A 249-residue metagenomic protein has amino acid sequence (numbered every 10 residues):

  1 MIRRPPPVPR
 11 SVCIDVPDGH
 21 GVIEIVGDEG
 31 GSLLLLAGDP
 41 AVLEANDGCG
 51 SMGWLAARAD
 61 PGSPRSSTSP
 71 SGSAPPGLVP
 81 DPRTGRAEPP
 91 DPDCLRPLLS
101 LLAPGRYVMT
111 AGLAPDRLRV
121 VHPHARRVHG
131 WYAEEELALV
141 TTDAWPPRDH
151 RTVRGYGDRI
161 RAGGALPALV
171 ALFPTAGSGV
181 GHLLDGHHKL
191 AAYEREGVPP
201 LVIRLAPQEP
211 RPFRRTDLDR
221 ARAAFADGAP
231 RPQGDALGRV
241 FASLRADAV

Functional and structural regions predicted by a protein language model:
M1-P9, C13, F241-V249: Actinobacteria-biased recognition of intrinsically disordered, low-complexity terminal regions
R4-V8, P17-G19, E24-H182, E194-R195 (+1 more regions): Short alpha-helix boundary/capping and kink motifs at helix termini
G179-L183, P212-R215: Short, solvent-exposed polar/charged micro-motifs at secondary-structure junctions
G186: Short, conserved phosphate/pyrophosphate- and ester-handling motifs at nucleotide-, phospho-/glycolipid
K189-A191: Catalytic nucleophile-His microenvironment captured as a short glycine-rich beta-strand/loop that brackets
V198-P210: ADP-ribosyltransferase catalytic core
E209-V249: Amphipathic, charge-rich alpha-helical segments that serve as recognition/docking helices
